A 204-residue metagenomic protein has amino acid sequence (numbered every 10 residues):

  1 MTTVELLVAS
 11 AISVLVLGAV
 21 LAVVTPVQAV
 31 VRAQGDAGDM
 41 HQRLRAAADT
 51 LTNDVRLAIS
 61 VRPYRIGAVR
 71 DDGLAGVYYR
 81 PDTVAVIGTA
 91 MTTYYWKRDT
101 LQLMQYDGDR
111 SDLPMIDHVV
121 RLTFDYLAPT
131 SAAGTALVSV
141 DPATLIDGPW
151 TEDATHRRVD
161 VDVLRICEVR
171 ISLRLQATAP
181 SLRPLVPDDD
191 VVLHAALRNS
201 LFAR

Functional and structural regions predicted by a protein language model:
M1-R56, R204: Aliphatic-rich helix starts adjacent to a transmembrane/signal segment
A33, A37-M40, G108, D112 (+1 more regions): Alpha-helix initiation/capping motif
R45, G67-S131, D188, V192-A196: Surface-exposed loop/linker segments characteristic of extracytoplasmic
L113-R204: Short linear sequence signals and composition-biased patches located at protein termini or domain-edge surfaces
